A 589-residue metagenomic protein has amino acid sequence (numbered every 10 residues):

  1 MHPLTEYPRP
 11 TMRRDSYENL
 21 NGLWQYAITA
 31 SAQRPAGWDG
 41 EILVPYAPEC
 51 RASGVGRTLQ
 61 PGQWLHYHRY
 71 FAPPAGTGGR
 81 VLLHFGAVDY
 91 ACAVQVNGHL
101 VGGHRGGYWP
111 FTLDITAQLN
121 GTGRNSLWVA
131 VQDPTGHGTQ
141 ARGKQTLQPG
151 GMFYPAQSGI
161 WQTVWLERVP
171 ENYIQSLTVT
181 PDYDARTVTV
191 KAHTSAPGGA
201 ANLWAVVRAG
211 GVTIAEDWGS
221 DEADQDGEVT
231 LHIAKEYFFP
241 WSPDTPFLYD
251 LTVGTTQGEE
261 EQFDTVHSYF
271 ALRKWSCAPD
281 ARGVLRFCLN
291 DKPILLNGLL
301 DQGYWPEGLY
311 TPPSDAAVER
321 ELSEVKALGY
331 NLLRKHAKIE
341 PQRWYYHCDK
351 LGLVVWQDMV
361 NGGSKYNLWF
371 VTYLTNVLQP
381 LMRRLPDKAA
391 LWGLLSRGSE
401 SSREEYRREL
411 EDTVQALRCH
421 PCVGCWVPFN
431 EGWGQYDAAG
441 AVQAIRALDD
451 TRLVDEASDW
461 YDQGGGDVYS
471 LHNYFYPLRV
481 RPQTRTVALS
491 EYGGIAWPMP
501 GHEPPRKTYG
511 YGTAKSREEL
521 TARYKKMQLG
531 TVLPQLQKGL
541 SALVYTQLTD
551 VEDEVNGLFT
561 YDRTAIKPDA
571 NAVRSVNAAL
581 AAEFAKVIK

Functional and structural regions predicted by a protein language model:
M1-A52, A130, P134-T139, G210-V212 (+3 more regions): Accessory carbohydrate-binding/adhesion or oligomerization-edge regions at the termini of glycan-active proteins
E6-T11, S16, Q25-S31, R57-I174 (+4 more regions): Accessory beta-strand-rich segments of carbohydrate-active enzymes
R51-P73, T77-F85, D89-V96, G102-R105 (+12 more regions): Active-site-adjacent substrate/metal-binding segments within catalytic domains of carbohydrate-active enzymes
V94-V96, T187-S220, V229: Beta-strand-rich binding/interaction modules
L113-Q118, T230-P246, L529: Signal that preferentially marks extracellular ectodomain short beta-strand elements of beta-sandwich modules
S126-V129, T245-Q257: Short, aromatic- and glycine-rich surface loops/edge beta-strands on solvent-exposed regions
R168-G198, A281-R286, L580-I588: Surface beta-strand/loop "capping" patches
L332-N577, E583-I588: Substrate-binding/catalytic cleft of secreted carbohydrate-active enzymes, primarily glycoside hydrolases
